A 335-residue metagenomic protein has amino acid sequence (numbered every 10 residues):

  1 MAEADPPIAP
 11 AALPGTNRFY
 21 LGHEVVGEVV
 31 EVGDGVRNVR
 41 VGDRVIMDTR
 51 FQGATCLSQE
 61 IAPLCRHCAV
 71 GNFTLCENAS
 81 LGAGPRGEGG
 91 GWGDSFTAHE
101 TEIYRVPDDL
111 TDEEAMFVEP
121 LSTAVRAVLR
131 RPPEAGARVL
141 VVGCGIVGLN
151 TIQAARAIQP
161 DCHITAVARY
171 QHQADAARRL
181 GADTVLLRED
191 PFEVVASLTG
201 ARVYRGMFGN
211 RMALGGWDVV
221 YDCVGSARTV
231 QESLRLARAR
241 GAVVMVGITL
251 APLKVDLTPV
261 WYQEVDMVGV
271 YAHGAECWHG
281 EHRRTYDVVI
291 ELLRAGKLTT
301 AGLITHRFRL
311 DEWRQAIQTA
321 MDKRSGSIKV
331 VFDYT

Functional and structural regions predicted by a protein language model:
A2-L64, P107-D109: Glycine-rich beta-strand-centered segment in the early N-terminal region that forms part of a ligand/cofactor-binding
R86-W92, D108-L129, V142-N150: A glycine-rich, Thr/Ser-enriched phosphate-binding loop motif common to dinucleotide/cofactor-binding enzymes
A137, C162, G241-A242, V265: Glycine-centered, small-residue-biased loops immediately flanking beta-strands in adenine/cofactor-binding cores
R138-C144, R156-R228: Adenosine-nucleotide cofactor-binding segment
A166-R169, G247, Y271: Conserved acidic E/D residue at the C-terminus of a beta-strand in Rossmann-like folds
A196-N210, L214, L253-I304, R314-Q315: C-terminal substrate-binding/catalytic core of Rossmann-like NAD(P)-dependent dehydrogenases/reductases
V219, R235-L253, M267: ADP-ribose/adenylate-binding Rossmann-like module
